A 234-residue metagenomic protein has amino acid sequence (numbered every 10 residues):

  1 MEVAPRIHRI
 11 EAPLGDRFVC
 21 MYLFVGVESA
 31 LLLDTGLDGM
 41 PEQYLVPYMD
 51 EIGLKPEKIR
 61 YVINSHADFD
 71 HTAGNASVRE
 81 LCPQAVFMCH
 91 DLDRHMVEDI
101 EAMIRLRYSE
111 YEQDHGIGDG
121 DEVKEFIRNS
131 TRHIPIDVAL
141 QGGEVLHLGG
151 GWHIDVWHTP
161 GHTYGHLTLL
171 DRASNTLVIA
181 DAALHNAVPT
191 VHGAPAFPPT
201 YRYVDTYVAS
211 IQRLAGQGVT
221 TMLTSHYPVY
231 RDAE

Functional and structural regions predicted by a protein language model:
M1-I52, L169-D181: Conserved beta-strand hairpin/beta-sheet module of binuclear metal-dependent hydrolase folds, prominently
E2-H8, V123-N129, G149-W152: Short Pro/Gly-enriched beta-strand edge/turn motifs at strand-loop
R6, F24, D34, H66 (+8 more regions): Divalent metal-coordination and catalytic microenvironments
H8, I63, M88, V138-L140 (+3 more regions): Hydrophobic/aromatic beta-strand patches that form the interior of the parallel beta-sheet core in alpha/beta enzyme
F18, M96-I100, A187-V191: Short, charged, surface-exposed secondary-structure boundary motifs
A30, L37-M40, I134-P135, V145 (+1 more regions): Metallo-beta-lactamase
L37-E42, D50-H147: Active-site HxH/HxHxD metal-binding segment of metal-dependent hydrolases
